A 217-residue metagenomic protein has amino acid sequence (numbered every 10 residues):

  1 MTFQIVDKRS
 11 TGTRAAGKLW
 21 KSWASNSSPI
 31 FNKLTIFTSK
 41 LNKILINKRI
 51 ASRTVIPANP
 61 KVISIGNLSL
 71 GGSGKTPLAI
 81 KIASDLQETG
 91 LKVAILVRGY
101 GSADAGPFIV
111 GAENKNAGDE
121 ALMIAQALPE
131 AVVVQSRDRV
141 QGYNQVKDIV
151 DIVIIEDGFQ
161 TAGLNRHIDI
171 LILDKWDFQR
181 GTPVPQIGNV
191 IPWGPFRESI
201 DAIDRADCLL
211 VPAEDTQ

Functional and structural regions predicted by a protein language model:
T2-D7, N59-Q87, V190, P195-C208 (+1 more regions): Short, charged N-terminal helix-start/capping segments
T2-N67: Extreme N-terminal, non-catalytic leader segments that precede Walker-type/kinase nucleotide-binding cores
V6, A16-A24, I50-A51, S64 (+8 more regions): Generic detector of bulky aromatic hydrophobic side chains
N32-K43, P77-A83, Y100-G101, F178-G181: Short, mixed-charge, low-aromatic patches
I46-V110: Walker A (P-loop) phosphate-binding motif
Y100-Q217: Phosphate/Mg2+-binding loops and adjacent switch elements in nucleotide/diphosphate-handling enzyme cores
